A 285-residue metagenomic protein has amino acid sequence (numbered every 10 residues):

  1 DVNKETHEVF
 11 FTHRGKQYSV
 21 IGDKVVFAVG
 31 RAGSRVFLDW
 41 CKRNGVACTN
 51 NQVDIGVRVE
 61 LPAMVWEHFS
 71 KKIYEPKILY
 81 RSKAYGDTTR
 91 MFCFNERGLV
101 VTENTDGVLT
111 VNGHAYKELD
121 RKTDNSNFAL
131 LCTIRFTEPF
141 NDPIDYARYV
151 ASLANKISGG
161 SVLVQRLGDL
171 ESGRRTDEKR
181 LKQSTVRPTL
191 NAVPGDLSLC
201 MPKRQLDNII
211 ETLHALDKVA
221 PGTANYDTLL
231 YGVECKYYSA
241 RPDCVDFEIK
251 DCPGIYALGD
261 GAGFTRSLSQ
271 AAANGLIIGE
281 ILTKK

Functional and structural regions predicted by a protein language model:
D1-K285: Residues forming the flavin
